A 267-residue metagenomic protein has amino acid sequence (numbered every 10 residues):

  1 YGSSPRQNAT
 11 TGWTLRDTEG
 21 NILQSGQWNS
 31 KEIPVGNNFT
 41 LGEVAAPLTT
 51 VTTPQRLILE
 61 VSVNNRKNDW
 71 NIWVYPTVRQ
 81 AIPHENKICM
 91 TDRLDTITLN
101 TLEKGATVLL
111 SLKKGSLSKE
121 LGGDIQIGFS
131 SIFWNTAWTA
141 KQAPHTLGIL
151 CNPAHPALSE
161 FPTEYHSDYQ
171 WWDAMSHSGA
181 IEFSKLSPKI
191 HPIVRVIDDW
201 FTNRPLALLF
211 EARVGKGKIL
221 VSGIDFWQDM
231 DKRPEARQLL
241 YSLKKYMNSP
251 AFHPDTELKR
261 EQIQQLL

Functional and structural regions predicted by a protein language model:
Y1-S30, L41-V44, P54-V63: Beta-strand-rich binding/interaction modules
I33-F39: Solvent-exposed, conformationally flexible loop/turn segments
E43, T49, S116-K119, S130 (+2 more regions): Catalytic beta-strand/loop cores that center a nucleophilic Ser/Cys/Thr and support acyl-enzyme chemistry
R66, L94, R204-L206: Residues that act as N-cap/strand-start positions at coil-to-secondary-structure junctions
R66-T77: Edge beta-strands of extracellular beta-sandwich domains
V78-I82, N248-T256: Short, charged low-complexity linker/loop segments at the C-terminal edge of domains
E85-N135, R213-K216, L220-S222, L243: Short alpha-beta junction capping motif
E235-M247: Short amphipathic C-terminal alpha-helix that caps PH/PH-like domains
